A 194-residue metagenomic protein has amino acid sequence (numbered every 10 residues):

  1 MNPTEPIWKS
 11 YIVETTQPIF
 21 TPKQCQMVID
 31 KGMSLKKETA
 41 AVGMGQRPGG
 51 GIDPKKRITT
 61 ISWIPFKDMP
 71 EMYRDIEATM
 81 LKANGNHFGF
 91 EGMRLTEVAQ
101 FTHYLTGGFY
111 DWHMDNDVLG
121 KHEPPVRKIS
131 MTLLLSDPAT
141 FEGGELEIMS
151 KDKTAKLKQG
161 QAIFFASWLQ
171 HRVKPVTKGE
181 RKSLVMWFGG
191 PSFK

Functional and structural regions predicted by a protein language model:
M1-A162, W168-K194: Fe(II)/2-oxoglutarate oxygenase catalytic core
